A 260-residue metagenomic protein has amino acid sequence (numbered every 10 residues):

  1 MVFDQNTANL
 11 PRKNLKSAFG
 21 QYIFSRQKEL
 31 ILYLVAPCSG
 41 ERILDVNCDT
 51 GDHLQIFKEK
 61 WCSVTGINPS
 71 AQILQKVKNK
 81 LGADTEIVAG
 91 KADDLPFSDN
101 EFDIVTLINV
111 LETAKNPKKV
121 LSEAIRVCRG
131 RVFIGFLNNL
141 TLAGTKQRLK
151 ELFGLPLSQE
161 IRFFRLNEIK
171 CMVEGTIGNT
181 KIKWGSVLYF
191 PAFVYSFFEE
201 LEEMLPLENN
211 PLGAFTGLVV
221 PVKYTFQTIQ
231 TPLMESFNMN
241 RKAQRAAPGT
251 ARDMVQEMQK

Functional and structural regions predicted by a protein language model:
M1-C38, D52, I73: Conserved class I S-adenosyl-L-methionine
L44, D49-D94: Class I SAM-dependent methyltransferase SAM/SAH-binding core
T106: A conserved beta-strand element that flanks and buttresses the S-adenosyl-L-methionine
N109-E112: Short catalytic micro-motifs in class I SAM-dependent methyltransferases
K118-V132: A short glycine-rich, Lys/Arg-flanked "PGG" loop and its adjoining helix->strand segment in the class I
R131-P156, E160: Conserved class I S-adenosyl-L-methionine
E160-W184, T216: Short alpha-helix
I182-K260: A C-terminal cap/extension of S-adenosyl-L-methionine-dependent methyltransferases that defines the acceptor-substrate
